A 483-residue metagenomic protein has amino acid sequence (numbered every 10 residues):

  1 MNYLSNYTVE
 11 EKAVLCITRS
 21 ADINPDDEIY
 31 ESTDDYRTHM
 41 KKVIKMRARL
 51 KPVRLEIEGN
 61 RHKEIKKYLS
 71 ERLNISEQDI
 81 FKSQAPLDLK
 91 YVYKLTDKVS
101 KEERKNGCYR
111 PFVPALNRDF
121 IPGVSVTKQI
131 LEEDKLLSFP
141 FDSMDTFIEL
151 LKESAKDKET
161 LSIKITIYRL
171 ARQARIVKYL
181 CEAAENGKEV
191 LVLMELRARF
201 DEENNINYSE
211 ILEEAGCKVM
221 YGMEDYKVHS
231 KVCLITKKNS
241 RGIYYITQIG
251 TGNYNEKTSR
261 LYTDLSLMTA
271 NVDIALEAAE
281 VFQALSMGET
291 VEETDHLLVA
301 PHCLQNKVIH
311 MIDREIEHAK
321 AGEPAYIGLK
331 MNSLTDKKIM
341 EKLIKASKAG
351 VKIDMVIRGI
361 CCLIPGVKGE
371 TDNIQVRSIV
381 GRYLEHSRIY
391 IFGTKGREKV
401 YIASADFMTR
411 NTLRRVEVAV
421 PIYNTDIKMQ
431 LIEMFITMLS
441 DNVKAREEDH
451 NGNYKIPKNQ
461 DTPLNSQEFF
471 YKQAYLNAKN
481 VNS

Functional and structural regions predicted by a protein language model:
M1-I327, K345, A349, C361-S483: N-terminal localization/anchoring segments of enzymes in phospholipid and broader phosphate metabolism
K352-V356: Hydrophobic alpha/beta core scaffold segments
